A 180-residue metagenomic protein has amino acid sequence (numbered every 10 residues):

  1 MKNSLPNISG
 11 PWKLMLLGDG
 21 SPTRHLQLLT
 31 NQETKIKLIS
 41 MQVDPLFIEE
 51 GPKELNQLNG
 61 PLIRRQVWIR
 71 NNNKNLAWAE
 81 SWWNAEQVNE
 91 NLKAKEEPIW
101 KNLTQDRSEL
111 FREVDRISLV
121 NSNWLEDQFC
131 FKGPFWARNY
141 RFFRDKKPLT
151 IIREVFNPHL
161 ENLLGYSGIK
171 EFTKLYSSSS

Functional and structural regions predicted by a protein language model:
M1-C130, W136-R138, F142-S180: N-terminal domain-onset segments
